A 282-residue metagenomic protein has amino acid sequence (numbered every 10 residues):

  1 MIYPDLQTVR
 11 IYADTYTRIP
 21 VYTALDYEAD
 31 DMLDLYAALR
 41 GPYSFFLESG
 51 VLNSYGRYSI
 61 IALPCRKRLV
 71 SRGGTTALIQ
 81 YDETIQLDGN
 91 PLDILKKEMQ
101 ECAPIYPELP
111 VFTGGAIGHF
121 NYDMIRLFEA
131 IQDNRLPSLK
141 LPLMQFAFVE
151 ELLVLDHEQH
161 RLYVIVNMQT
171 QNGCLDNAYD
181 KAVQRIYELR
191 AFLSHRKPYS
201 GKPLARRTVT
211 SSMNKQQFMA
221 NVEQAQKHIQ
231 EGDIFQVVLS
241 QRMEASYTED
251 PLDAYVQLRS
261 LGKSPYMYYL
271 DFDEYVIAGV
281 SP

Functional and structural regions predicted by a protein language model:
M1-P282: Extended alpha-helical targeting/anchoring segments, especially N-terminal organellar/secretory targeting helices
